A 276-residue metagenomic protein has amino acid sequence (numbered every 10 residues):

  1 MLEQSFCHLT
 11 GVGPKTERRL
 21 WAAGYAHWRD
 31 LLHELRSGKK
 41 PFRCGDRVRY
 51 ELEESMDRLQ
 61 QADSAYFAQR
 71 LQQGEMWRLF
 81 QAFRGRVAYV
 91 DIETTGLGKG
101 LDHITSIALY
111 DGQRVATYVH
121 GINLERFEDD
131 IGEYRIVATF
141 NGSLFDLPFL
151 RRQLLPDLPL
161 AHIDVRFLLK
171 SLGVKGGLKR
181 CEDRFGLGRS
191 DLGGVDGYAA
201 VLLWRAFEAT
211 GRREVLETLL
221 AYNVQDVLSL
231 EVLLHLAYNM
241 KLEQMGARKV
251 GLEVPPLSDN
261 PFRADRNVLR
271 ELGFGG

Functional and structural regions predicted by a protein language model:
M1-G276: DEDD superfamily 3′-5′ metal-dependent exonuclease/proofreading module
